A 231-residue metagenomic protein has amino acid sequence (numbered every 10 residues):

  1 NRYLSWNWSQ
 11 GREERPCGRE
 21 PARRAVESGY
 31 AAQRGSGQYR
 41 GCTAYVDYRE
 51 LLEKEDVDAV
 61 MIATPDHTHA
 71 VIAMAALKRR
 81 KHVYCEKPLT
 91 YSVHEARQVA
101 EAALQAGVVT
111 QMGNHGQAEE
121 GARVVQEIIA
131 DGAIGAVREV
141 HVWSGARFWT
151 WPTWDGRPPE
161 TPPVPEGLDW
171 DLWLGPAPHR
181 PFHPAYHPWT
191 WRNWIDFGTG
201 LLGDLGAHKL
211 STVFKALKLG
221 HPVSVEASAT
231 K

Functional and structural regions predicted by a protein language model:
N1-K81, C85, H94-V109: N-terminal glycine-/serine-/threonine-rich beta1-alpha1-beta2 phosphate-ribose binding loop of Rossmann-like
Q38-R40, D56, A133-A136, H221: Short loop/turn motifs at secondary-structure junctions
K54, W149-W151, P181-H183: Short, solvent-exposed loop/turn elements at domain surfaces
M61, R138-H141, L174, E226: Residues embedded in well-ordered beta-strands within globular domains across many folds
H67, H82-E86, T90-L172: A contiguous active-site-proximal alpha/beta segment in oxidoreductase catalytic domains
I72, E95, G121, K209-T212: Alpha-helical packing segments of well-folded alpha/beta enzyme cores
P163, G167, D171-K231: Rossmann-like dinucleotide-binding domain that binds NAD(P)(H)
